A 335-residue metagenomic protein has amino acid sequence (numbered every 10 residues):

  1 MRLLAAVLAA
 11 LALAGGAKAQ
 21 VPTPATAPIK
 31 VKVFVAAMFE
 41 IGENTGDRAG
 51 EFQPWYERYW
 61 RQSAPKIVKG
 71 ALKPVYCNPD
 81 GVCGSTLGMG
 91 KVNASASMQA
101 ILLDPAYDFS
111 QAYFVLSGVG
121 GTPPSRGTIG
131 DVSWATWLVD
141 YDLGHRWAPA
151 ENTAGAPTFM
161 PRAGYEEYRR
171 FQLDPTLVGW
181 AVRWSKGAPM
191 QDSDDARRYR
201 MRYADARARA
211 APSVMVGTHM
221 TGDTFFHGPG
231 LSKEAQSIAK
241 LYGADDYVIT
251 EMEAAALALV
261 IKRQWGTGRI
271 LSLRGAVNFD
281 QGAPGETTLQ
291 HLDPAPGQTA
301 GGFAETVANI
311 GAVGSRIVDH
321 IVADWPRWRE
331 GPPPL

Functional and structural regions predicted by a protein language model:
A5-A14: Bacterial N-terminal signal peptides
L13-V21: Bacterial Sec-dependent signal peptides at the C-terminal "C-region" and cleavage site
Q20-L335: Accessory terminal and edge-of-domain segments that mediate assembly/interaction and cofactor placement around
